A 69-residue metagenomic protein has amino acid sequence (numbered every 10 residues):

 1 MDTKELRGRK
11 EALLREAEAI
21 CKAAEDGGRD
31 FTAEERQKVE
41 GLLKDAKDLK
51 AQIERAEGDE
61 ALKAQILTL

Functional and structural regions predicted by a protein language model:
M1-L69: Intrinsically disordered, low-complexity terminal tails
